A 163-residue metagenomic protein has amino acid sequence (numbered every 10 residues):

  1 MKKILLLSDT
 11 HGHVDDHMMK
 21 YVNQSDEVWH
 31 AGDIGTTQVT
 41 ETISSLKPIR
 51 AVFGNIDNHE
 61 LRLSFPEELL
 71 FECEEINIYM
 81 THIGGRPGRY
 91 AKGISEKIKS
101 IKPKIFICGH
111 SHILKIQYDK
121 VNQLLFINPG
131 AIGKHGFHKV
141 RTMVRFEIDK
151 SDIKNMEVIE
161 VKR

Functional and structural regions predicted by a protein language model:
M1-I49, D57-E67, C73-N77, K139-T142: N-terminal active-site segment of His-dependent metallophosphoesterases
M1-L5, L70-Y79, D119-L125, I148-E157: Beta-strand-turn-beta hairpins that frame and shape the catalytic cleft of phosphate-ester-processing enzymes
G12-D16, I34-V39, I56-R62, G85-Y90 (+2 more regions): Active-site environment of divalent metal-dependent phosphoester hydrolases
W29-H30, T81, C108: Redox-cofactor binding/interface segments in oxidoreductases and associated redox assembly factors
R50, R89-D152: Conserved beta-sheet core of the metallophosphoesterase superfamily
D57-I101, K134: Active-site-proximal segments of metal-dependent phosphoesterases and phosphodiesterases across multiple
